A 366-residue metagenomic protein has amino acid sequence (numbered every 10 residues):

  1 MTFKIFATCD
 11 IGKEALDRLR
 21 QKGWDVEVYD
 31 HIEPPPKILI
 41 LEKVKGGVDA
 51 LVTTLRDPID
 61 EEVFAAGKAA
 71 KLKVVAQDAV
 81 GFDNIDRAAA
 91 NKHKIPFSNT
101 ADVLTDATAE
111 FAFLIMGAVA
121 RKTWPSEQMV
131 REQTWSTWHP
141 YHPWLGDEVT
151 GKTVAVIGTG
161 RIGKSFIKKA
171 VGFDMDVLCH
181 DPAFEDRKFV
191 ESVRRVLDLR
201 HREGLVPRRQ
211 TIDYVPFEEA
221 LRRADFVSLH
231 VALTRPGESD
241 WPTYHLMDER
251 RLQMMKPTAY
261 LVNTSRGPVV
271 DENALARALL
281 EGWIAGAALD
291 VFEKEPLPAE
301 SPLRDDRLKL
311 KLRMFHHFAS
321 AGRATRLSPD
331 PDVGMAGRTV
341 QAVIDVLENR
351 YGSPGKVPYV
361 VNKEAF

Functional and structural regions predicted by a protein language model:
M1-S98, R222, D248, M254: An N-terminal-biased, well-structured beta-alpha scaffold segment characteristic of Rossmann-like dinucleotide-binding
C9, D181-A183: N-terminal Rossmann-fold cofactor-binding loop
V28, V177-C179: Short beta-strand "acidic-cap" motif of Rossmann-like dinucleotide-binding folds
I59-V63, F184-P302: Rossmann-like adenosine-cofactor binding region
H93-I95, T100-T153, Y351-V360: Phosphate-binding beta-alpha-beta segment of Rossmann-like dinucleotide-binding domains, i.e., the NAD(P)
S98, R250, T258-F366: Rossmann-like dinucleotide-binding domain for NAD(H)/NADP(H)
T159-G160: Glycine-rich Rossmann-fold phosphate-binding loop(s) that bind the pyrophosphate of adenine dinucleotide cofactors
G163-K164: N-terminal Rossmann-fold NAD(P) dinucleotide-binding loop
